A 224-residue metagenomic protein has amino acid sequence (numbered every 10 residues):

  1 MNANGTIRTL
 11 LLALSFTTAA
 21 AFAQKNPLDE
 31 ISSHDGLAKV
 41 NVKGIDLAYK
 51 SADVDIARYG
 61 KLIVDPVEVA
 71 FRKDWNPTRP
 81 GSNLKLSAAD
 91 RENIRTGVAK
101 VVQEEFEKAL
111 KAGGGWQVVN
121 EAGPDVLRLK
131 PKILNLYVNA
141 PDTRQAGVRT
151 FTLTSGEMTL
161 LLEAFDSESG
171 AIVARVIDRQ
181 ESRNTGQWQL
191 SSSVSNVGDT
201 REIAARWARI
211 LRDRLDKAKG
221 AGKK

Functional and structural regions predicted by a protein language model:
M1-L11: Bacterial N-terminal signal peptides that target proteins for export
T9-A19: Bacterial N-terminal signal peptides
Q24-K50, E157, E168-R175, S182-K224: C-terminal/domain-edge helix-coil "capping" segments
Q24-P66, A70-K73, K108, A112: N-terminal secretory signal peptides
A48, K61-A70, V126-L134, L161-E163 (+1 more regions): Soluble periplasmic/extracytoplasmic beta-strand elements of cell-envelope proteins
Y59-R128: N-terminal segment of the mature soluble domain
R95, A99, Q103-E107, I133 (+2 more regions): Extracytoplasmic/secreted envelope proteins and their assembly/folding machinery, especially bacterial periplasmic
K108, A112-A171, S182-S191: Surface-exposed short loop/turn segments
